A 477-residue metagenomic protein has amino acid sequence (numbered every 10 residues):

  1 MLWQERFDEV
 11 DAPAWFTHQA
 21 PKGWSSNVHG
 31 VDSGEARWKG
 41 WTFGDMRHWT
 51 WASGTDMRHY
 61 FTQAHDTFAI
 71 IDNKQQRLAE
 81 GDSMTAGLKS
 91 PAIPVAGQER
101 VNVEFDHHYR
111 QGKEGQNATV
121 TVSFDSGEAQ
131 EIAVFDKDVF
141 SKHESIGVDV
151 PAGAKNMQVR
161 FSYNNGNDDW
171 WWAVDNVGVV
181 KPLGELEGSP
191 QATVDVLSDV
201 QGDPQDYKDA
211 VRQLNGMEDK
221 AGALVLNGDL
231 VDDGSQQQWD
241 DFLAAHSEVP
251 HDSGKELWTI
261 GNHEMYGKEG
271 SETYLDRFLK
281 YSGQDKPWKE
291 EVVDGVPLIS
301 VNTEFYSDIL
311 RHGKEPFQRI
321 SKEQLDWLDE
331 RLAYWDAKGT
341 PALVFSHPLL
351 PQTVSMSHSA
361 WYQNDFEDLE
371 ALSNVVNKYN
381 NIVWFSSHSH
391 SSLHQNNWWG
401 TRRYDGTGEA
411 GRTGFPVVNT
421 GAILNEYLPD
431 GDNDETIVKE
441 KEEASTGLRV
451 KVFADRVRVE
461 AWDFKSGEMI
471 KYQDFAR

Functional and structural regions predicted by a protein language model:
L2-Q75: Extracellular glycan-recognition surfaces and repeat-rich motifs
F7, S90, V101-Y109, N156-N164: Extracellular beta-strand-rich recognition modules
L78-A96, H143-S145: Short beta-strands within extracellular/lumenal beta-sheet-rich domains
G81-M84, N164-V180: Extracellular carbohydrate recognition
A96-E99, H108-Q116, N167-D169: Extended, low-complexity, turn-rich repeat/linker tracts enriched in Gly/Pro/Ser/Thr and Asp/Glu that occur
G127-G153: Extracellular carbohydrate recognition and processing domains and analogous Trp-centered ligand-binding platforms
K181-D241: N-terminal active-site segment of His-dependent metallophosphoesterases
Q236-T340, E367-K378, S391-F453, V457: Extended active-site neighborhood of metal-dependent phosphoesterases/phosphodiesterases
